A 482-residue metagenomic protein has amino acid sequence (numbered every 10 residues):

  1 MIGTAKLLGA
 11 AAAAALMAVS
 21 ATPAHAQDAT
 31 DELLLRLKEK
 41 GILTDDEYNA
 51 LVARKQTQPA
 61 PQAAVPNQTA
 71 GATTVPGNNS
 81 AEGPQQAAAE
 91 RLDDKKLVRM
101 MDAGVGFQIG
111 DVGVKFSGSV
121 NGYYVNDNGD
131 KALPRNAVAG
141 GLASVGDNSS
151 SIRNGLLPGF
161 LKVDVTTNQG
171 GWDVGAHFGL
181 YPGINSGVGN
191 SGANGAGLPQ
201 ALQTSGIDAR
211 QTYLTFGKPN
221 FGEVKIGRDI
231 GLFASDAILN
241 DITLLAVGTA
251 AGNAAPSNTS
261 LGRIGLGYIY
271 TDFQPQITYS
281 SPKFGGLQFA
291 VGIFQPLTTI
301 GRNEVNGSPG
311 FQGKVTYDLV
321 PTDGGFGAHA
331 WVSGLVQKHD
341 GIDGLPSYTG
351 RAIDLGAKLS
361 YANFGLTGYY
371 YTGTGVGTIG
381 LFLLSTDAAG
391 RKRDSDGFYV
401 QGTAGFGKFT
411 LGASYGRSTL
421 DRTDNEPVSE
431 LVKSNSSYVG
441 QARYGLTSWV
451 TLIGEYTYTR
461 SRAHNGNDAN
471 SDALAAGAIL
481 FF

Functional and structural regions predicted by a protein language model:
I2-A14, A21-N121: N-terminal periplasmic/intermembrane-space "pro-region" immediately following the signal or transit peptide
D102-A132, S144-T298, G307-P309, T316-L319: Outer membrane beta-barrel
G110-V112, G170-G171, P219-G222, G285-G286 (+5 more regions): Short coil turns and loop connectors of transmembrane beta-barrels in diderm outer membranes and organellar homologs
K115-S117, D173-H177, E223-K225, Q288-A290 (+8 more regions): Residue-level detector of the transmembrane beta-barrel scaffold of outer-membrane proteins
G122-N128, Q169, L180-I184, I230-L232 (+9 more regions): Transmembrane beta-strands of outer-membrane beta-barrel pores
F160-K162, Q211-Y213, Q276-T278, Q312-K314 (+4 more regions): Membrane-embedded beta-strand positions in outer-membrane beta-barrel channels/transporters
F284, G313, N470-F482: Outer-membrane beta-barrel "beta-signal"
S308, G313-G440, Y444: Detector for outer-membrane/organellar transmembrane beta-barrel domains, recognizing the amphipathic beta-strand
